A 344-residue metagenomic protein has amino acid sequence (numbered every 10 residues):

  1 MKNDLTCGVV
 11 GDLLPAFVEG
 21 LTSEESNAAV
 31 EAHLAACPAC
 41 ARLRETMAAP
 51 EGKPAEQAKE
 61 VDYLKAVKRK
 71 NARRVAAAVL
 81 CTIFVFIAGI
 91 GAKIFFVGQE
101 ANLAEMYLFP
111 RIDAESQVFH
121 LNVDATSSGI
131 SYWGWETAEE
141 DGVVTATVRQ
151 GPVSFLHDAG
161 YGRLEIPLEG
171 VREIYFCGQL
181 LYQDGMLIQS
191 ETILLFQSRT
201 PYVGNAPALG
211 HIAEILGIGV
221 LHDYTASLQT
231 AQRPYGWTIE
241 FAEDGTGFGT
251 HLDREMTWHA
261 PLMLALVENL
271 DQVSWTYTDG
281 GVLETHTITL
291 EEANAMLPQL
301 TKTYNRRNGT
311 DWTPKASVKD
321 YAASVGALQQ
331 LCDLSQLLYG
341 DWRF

Functional and structural regions predicted by a protein language model:
M1-A29, L34: Short, amphipathic alpha-helical interaction patch
P15, E19, L34-K59: Short alpha-helical interface segments
E45, G52-A114: Membrane-interface helical sensory segment of bacterial ECF anti-sigma factor regulators
Q99-W133, M186-G236, E243-F248, K319-F344: N-proximal, solvent-exposed amphipathic alpha-helical segments enriched in charged/polar residues
S116-L164, G210-E284, N294-P298: Mature extracytoplasmic domains of secretory-pathway proteins
E169-Q179, L270: Short, surface-exposed ligand- or partner-binding patches at beta-edge/loop junctions that are enriched in aromatics
Q179-I193, S274-F344: Polar/charged, Gly/Pro-rich intrinsically disordered segments
